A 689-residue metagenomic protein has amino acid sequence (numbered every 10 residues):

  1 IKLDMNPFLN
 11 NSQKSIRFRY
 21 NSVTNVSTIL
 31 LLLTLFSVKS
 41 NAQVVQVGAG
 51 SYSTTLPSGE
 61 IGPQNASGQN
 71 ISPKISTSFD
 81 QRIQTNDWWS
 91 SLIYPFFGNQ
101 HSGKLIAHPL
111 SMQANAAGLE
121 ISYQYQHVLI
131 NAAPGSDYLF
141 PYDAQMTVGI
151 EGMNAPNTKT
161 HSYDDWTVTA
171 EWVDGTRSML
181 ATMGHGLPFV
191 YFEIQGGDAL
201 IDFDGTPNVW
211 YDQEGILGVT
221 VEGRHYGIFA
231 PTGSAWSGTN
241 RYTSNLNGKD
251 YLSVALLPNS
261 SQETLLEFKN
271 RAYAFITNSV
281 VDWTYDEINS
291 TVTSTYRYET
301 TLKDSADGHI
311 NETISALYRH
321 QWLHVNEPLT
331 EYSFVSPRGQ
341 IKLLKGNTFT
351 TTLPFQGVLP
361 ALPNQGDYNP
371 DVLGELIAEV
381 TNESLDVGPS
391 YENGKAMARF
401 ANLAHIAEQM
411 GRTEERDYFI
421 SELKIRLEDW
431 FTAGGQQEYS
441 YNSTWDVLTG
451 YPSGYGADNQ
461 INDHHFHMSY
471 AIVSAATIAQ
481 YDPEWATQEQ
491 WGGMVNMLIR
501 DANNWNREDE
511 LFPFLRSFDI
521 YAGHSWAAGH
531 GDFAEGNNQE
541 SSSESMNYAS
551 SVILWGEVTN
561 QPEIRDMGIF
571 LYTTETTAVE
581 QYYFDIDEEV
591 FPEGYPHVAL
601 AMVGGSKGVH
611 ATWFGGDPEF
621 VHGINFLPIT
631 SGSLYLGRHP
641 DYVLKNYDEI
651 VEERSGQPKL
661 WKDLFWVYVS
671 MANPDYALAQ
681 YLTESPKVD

Functional and structural regions predicted by a protein language model:
I1-S22: N-terminal secretory signal peptides that target proteins for export/translocation
N25-S37: Bacterial N-terminal signal peptides
V38-A42: Sec/Tat signal peptide C-region and signal peptidase I cleavage site
Q43-D463, W505, D509-P513, F518 (+2 more regions): Ser/Thr/Asn(+Pro)-rich, low-complexity disordered segments
V387-A407, F419, D458-I499, S541-A549: Aromatic-rich carbohydrate-recognition surfaces in CAZymes
Y441, V447, Y451, Y455-G456 (+2 more regions): Flexible, surface-exposed loop/gating regions in the mature catalytic domains of secreted/periplasmic hydrolases
W491-A502, I564-E575, V579: Short secondary-structure subsegments characteristic of cysteine-rich extracellular domains
S542-N547, S551-E575: Active-site neighborhood of glycoside hydrolase catalytic domains
